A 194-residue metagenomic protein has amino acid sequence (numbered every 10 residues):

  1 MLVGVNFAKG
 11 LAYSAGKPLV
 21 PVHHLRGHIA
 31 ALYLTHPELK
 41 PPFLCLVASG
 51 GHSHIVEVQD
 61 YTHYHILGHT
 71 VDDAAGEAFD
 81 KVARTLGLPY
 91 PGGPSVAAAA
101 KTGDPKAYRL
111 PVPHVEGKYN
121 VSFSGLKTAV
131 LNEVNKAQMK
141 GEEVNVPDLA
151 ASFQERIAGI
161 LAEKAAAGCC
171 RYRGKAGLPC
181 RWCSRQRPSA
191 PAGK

Functional and structural regions predicted by a protein language model:
M1-K194: Acidic, glycine-enriched active-site microenvironments
